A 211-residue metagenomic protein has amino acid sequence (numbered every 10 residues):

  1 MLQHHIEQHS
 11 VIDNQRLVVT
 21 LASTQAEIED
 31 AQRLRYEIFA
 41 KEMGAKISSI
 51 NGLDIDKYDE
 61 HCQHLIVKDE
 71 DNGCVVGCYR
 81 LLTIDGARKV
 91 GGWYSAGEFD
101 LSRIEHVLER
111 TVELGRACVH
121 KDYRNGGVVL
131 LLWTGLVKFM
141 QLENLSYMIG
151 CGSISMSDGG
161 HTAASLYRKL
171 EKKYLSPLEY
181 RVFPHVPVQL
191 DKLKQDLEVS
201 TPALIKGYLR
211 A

Functional and structural regions predicted by a protein language model:
H4-D85: Short amphipathic alpha-helix that is part of the acyltransferase structural core
I84-A211: Acyl-donor binding region in acyl/amide transferases
